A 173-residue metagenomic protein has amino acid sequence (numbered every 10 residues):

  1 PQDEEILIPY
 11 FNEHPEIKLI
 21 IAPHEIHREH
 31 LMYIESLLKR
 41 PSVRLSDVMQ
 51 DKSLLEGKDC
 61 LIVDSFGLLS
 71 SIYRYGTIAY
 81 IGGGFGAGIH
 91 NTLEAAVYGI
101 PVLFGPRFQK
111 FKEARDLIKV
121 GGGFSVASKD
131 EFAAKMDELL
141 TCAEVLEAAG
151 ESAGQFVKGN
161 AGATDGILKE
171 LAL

Functional and structural regions predicted by a protein language model:
P1-L173: Nucleotide-activated sugar donor-binding and catalytic core shared by glycosyltransferases and related lipid-linked
